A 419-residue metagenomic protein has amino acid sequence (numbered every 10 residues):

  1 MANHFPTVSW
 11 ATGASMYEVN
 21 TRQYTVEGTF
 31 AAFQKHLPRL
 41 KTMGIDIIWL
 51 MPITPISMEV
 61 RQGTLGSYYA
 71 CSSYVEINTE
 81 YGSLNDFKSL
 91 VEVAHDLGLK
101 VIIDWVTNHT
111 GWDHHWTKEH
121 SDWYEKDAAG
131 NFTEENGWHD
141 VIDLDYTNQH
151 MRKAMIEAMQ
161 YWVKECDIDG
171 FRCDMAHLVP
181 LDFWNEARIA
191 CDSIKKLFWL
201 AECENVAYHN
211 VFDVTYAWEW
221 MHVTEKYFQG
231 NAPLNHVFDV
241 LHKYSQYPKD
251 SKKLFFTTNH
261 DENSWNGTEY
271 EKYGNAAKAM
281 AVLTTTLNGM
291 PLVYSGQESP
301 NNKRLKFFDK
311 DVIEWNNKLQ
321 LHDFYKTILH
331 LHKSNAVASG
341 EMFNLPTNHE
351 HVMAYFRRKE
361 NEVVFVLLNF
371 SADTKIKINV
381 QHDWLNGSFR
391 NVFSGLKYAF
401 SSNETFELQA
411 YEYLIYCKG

Functional and structural regions predicted by a protein language model:
M1-W49, P55, K88, V93 (+6 more regions): Carbohydrate-interacting/catalytic domains
A2-Y17, R22-A31, P38-D46, P52-C166 (+1 more regions): Substrate-binding/active-site clefts of carbohydrate-active enzymes
S15-Y17, I48-L50, V101-I103, F171 (+3 more regions): Hydrophobic faces of well-ordered beta-strands that scaffold small-molecule active sites in alpha/beta enzyme cores
T29-A32, G82-D86, H150-M155, V179 (+5 more regions): Soluble or luminal CAZymes and related metallo-dependent hydrolases
W49-Q62, D104-D113, D174-P180, E202-V206 (+2 more regions): Short, solvent-exposed turn/loop segments enriched in Gly/Ser/Thr/Pro and often Arg
K164, D174-K253, N302-T327, L331-A336 (+3 more regions): Active-site-proximal helices and loops of the catalytic beta/alpha 8
P248-K272: Active-site clefts of carbohydrate-active enzymes
